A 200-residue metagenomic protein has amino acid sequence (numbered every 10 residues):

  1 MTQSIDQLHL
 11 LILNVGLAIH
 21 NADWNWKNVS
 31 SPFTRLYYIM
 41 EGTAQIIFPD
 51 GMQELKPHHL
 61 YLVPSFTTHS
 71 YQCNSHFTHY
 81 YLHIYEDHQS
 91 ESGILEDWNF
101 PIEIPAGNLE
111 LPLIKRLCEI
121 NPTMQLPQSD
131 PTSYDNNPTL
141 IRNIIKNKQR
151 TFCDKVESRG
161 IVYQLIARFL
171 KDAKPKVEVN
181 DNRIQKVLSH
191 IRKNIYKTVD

Functional and structural regions predicted by a protein language model:
M1-H59, F66-T67, C73, W98-P101 (+2 more regions): Generic protein-terminus/edge-of-domain signal
M52, F66-S90: Ligand-binding loop in jelly-roll beta-barrel domains
L55, L82, I104: Hydrophobic residues at beta-strand termini and immediately following loops that shape nucleotide-binding pockets
D87-P105: Double-stranded beta-helix
A106-V179: An amphipathic alpha-helical interaction segment
N182-H190: Pre-recognition alpha-helix immediately N-terminal to the DNA-recognition helix within helix-turn-helix or winged-helix
N194-V199: Short helix/strand-capping hinge loops at secondary-structure junctions that flank key functional elements
